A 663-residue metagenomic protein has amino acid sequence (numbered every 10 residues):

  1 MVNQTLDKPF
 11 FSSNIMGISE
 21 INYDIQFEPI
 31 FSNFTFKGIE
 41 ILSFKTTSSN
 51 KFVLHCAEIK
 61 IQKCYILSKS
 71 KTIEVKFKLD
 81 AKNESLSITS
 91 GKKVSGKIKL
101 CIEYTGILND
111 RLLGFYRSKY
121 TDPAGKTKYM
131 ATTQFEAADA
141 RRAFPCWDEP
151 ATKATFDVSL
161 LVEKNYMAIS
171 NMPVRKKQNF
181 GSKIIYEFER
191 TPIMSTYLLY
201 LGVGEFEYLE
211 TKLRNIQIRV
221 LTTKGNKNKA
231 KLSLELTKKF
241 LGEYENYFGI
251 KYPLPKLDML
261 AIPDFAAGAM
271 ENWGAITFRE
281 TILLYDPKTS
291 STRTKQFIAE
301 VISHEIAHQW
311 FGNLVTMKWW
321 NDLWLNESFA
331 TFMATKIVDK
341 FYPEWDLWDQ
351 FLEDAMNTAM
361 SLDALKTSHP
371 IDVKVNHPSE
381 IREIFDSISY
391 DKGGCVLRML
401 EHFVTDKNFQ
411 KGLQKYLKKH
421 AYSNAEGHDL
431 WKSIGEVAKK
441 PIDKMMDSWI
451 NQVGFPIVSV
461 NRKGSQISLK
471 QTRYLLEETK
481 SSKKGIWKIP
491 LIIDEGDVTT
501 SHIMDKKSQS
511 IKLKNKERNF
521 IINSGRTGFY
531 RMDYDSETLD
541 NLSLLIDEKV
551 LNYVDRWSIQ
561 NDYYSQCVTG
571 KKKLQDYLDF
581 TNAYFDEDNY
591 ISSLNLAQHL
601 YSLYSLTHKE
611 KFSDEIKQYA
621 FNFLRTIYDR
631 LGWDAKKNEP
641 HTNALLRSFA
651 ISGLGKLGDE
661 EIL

Functional and structural regions predicted by a protein language model:
M1-I41, K69-S70, A124-M130, P150 (+1 more regions): N-terminal, polar/Ser/Thr-rich
N3-I15, V94, E103-D157, G204-K212 (+2 more regions): Glycine/proline-rich low-complexity spacer/linker segments in large multi-domain proteins
N22, Q26-F31, T35-S68, S85-S87: N-terminal alpha-helical targeting/anchoring segments
G38, T133-A138, P145-S303, F332-T335 (+3 more regions): Hydrophobic helix-coil surface modules that form long, contiguous segments used for peptide/substrate interaction
L42-E58, D157-E163, K470, Y474-P490: Surface-exposed beta-strand/loop patches in extracellular or lumenal glycoproteins
A57-D122, P145, S508-K516: A surface-exposed beta-strand-loop module
F188, R214-K480, Q598, S602 (+4 more regions): Hydrophobic alpha-helical and helix-loop surface patches within well-folded domains that function as non-catalytic
M356-N357, A364, S387, S468 (+3 more regions): Long, ordered, helix-rich scaffold segments
